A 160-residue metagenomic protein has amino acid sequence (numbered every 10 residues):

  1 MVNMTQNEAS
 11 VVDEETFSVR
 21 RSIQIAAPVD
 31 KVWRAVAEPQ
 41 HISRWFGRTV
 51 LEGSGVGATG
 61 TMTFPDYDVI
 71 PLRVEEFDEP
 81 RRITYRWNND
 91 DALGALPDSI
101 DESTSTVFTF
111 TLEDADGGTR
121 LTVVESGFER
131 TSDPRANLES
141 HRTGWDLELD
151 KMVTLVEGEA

Functional and structural regions predicted by a protein language model:
M1-L51: Hydrophobic ligand-binding cavity/cleft-lining segments
D13-F17, F64-D66, I100-T104, N137: A generic structural micro-feature
R20, Q40-R73, R82: Short beta-edge strand/loop motif at the mouth of beta-sheet-based domains
R21-I23, P71-E76, S105-E113: Hydrophobic/aromatic beta-strand elements that line small-molecule binding cavities or substrate pockets in beta-rich
V29-D30, E75-R82, T111-R120: A short, structured loop/turn motif at beta-sheet edges
V32, I42, G60, V74 (+4 more regions): Hydrophobic pocket/interface hotspot
G94-L147: Beta-strand/loop substructures that line and gate deep hydrophobic ligand-binding cavities in soluble
T154-A160: Short, highly charged C-terminal tails/helix-capping segments
